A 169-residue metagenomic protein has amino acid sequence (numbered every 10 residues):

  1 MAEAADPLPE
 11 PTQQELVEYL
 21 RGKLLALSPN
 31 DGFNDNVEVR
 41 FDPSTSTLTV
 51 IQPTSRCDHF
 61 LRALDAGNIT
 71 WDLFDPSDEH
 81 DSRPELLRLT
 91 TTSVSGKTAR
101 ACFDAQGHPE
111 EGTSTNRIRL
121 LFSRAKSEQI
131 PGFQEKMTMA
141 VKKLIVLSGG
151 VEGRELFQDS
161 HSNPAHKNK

Functional and structural regions predicted by a protein language model:
A4-D81, G149-K169: N-terminal secretory signal peptides
D72-K169: Acidic, Ser/Thr- and proline-rich intrinsically disordered linker/docking segments of eukaryotic scaffolds
